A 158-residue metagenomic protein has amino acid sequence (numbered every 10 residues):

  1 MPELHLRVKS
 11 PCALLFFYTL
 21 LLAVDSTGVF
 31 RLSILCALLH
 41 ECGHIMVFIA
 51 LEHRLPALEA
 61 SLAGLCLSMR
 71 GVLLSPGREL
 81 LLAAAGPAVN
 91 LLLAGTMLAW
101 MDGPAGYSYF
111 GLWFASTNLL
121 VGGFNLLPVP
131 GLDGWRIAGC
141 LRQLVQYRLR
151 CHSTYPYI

Functional and structural regions predicted by a protein language model:
M1-I158: Hydrophobic transmembrane alpha-helices and their immediate loop junctions in multi-pass integral membrane proteins
